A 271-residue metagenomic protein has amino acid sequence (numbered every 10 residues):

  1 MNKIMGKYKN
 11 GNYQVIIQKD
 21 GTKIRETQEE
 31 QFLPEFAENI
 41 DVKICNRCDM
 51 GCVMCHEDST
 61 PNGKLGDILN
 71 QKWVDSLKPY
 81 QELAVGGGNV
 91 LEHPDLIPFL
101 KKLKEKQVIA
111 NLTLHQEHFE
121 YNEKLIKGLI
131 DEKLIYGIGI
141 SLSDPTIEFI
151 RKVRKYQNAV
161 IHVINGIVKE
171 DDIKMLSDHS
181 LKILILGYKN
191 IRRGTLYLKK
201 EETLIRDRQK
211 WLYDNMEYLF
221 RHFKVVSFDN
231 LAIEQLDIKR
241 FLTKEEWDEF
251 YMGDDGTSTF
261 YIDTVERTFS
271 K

Functional and structural regions predicted by a protein language model:
M1-V42, E246-W247, T257: N-terminal [4Fe-4S]-dependent radical SAM core
N12, T22, V53, R267-T268: Residue-level signal for well-ordered, solvent-exposed loop/turn and beta-edge residues enriched in charged/polar side
R25, S270-K271: A sequence-level detector of short linear motifs
E30-L69: Canonical Radical SAM [4Fe-4S] cluster-binding loop centered on the CxxxCxxC motif and its immediate flanking residues
G51, G87, V265-E266: Residue-level recognition of short loop/turn positions
E57-I68, P79-H93, L103-N122, K127-E148 (+2 more regions): Core AdoMet radical
Q71-S76, I97-K101: Ankyrin repeat (ANK) tandem alpha-helical domains that serve as protein-protein interaction scaffolds, prominent
K133-S270: Radical SAM enzyme [4Fe-4S]-AdoMet core and its adjacent flexible, acidic and glycine-rich loops/tails across
